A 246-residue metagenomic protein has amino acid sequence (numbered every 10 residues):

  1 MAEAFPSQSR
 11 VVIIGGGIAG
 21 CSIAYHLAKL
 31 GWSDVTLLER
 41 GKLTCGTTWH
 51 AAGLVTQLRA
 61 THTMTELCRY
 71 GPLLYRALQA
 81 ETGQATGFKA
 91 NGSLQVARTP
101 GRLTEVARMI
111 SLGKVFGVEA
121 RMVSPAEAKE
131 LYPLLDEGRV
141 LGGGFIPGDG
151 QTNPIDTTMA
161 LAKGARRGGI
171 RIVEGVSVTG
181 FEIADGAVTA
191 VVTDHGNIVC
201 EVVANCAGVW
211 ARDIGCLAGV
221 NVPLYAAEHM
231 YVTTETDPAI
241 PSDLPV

Functional and structural regions predicted by a protein language model:
F5-A19, T36: Beta1/beta-strand and adjacent pyrophosphate-binding region of the FAD-binding site in flavoprotein oxidoreductases
F5-Q8, Q84-Q95, M109, K129-G168 (+1 more regions): Helix-loop-beta segment of a Rossmann-like dinucleotide-binding subdomain
S22, F181-V246: Flavin-dependent oxidoreductases
A24, A28, G164: Gly/Ala-rich phosphate-binding loop of Rossmann-like dinucleotide-binding domains, activating on the conserved
A28-T48: Glycine-rich FAD pyrophosphate-binding loop
E39, S124, E174-V176: Short loop/edge segments at beta-strand edges and connector loops that shape dinucleotide/nucleotide cofactor-binding
G53-L131, V246: Dinucleotide-binding Rossmann-like beta1-alpha1 core, especially the glycine-rich loop that anchors the ADP
G144-V202, C206, W210: Helical element adjacent to the flavin cofactor pocket in flavoenzyme catalytic cores
